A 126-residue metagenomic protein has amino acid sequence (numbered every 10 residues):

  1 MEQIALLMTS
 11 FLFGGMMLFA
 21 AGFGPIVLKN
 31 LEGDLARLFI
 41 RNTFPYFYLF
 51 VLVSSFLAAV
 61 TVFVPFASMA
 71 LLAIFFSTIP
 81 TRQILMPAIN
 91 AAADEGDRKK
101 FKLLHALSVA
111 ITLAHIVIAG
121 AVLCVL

Functional and structural regions predicted by a protein language model:
M1-L126: Polytopic transmembrane helical bundles with strong interfacial aromatic enrichment
